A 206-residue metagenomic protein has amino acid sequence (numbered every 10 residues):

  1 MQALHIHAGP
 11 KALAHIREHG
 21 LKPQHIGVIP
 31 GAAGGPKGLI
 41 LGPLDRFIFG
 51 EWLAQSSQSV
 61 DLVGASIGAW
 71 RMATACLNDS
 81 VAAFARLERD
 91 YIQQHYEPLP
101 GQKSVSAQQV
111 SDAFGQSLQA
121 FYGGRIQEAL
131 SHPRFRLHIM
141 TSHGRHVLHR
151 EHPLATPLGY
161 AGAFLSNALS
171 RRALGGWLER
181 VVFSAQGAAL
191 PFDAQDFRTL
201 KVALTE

Functional and structural regions predicted by a protein language model:
M1-V63, T74-E206: Patatin-like phospholipase
G64, G68: Gly/Ala-rich beta-loop-alpha elbow adjacent to hydrolase catalytic centers
